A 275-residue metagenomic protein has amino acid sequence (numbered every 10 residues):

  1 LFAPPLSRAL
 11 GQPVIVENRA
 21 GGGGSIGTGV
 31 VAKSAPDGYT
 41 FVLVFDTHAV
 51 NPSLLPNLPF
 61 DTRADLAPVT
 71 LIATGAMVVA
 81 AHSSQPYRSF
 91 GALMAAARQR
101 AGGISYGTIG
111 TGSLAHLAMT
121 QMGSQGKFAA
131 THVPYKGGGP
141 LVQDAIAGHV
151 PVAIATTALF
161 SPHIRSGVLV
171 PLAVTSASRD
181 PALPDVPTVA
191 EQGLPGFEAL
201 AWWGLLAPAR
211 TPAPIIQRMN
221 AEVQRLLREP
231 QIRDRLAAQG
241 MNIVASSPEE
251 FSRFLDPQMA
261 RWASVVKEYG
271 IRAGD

Functional and structural regions predicted by a protein language model:
L1-A64, G103, T111, K127-T156 (+4 more regions): N-terminal (or domain-start) structured segment
F2, G27, V50, D65 (+9 more regions): Hydrophobic alpha-helical segments typical of transmembrane helices and their membrane-interface/capping positions
L6, K33-Y39, S53-P140, V189-E191 (+1 more regions): Hinge/capping helix and adjacent helix->loop/strand transition within the periplasmic-binding protein
D46, S83, T156-A158, S176-A177 (+1 more regions): Short secondary-structure boundary segments
P59-I72, G107, A129-V133, P151-V152 (+2 more regions): Short beta-strand->loop
Q125-F128, R165, A213-D275: An extracytoplasmic/periplasmic, membrane-proximal ligand-sensing/linker region
